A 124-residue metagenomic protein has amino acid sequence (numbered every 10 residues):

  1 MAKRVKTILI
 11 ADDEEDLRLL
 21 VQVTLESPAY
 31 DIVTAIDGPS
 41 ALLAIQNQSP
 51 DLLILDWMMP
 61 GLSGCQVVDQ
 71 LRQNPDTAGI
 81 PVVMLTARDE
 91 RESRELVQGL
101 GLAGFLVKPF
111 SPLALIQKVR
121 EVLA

Functional and structural regions predicted by a protein language model:
M1-L9, L113-A124: Non-catalytic signal-transmission and effector/linker regions of two-component phosphorelay proteins
L19-S27: Charged docking surfaces used in two-component/phosphorelay signaling
A29-I36, A44: Short hydrophobic/Thr-rich beta-strand motif most characteristic of the beta2 strand and flanking loop of CheY-like
D37-S40, S63-D69: Acidic catalytic/metal-coordinating carboxylates
S49-I54: Active-site beta3 strand of CheY-like receiver
M59: Receiver (REC) domain active-site loop signature in two-component systems and cognate sites in sensor histidine kinases
Q66, D89-L106, L113, Q117: Alpha4 helix (beta4-alpha4-beta5 surface) of REC/receiver domains from two-component response regulators
